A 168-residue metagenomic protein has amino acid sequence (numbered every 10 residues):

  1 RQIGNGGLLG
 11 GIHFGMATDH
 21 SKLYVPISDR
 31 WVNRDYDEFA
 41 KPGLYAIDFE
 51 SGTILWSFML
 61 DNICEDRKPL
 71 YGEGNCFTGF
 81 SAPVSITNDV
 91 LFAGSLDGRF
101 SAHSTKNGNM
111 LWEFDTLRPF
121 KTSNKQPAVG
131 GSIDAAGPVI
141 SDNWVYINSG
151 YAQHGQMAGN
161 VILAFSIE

Functional and structural regions predicted by a protein language model:
R1-H13, A17-F80, S85-A135, V139-E168: Extracytoplasmic/lumenal domain signature
